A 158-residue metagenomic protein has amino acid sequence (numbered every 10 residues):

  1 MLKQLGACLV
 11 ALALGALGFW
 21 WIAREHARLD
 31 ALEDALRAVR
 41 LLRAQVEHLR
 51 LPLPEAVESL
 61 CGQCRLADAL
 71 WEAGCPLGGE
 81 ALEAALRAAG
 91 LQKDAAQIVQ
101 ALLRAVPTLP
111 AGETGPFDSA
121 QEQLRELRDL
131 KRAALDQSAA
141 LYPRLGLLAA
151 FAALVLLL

Functional and structural regions predicted by a protein language model:
M1-K3, L157-L158: Transmembrane helix interruption/hinge and helix-loop junction motifs
L2-A73: Juxtamembrane/interface alpha-helical elements of multi-pass membrane proteins
C8-L17, R132-L158: Bilayer-spanning, highly hydrophobic alpha-helical transmembrane segments
L36-E47, Q100-P107, D118, R125: Regular secondary-structure segments
D68-L91, L157: Membrane-anchoring/interfacial helices and their immediately flanking loops in integral membrane proteins
E80-A111: Short, non-transmembrane cytosolic segments of multipass membrane proteins
R104-A149: Membrane-interface, cytosolic juxtamembrane amphipathic helix immediately N-terminal to a transmembrane helix, enriched
